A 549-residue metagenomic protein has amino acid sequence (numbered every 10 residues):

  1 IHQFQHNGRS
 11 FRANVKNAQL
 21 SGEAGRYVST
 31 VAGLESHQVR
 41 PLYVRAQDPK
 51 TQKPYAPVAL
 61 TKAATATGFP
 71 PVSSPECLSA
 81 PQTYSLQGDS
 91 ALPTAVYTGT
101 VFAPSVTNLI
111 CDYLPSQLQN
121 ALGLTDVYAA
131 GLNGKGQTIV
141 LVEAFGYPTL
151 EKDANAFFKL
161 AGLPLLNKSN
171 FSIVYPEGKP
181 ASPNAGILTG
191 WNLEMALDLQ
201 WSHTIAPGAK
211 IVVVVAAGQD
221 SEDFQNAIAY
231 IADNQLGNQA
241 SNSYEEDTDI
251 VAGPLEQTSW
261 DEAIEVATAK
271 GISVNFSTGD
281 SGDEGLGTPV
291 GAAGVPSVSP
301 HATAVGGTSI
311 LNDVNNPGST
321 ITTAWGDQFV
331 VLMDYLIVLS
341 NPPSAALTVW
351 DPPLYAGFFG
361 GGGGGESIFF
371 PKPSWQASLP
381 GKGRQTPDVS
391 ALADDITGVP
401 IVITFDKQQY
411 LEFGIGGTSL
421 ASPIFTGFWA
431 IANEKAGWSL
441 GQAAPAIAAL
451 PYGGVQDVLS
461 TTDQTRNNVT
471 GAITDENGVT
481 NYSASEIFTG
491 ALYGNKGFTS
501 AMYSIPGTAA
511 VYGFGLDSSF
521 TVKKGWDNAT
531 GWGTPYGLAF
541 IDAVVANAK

Functional and structural regions predicted by a protein language model:
I1-G307, P352-G416, S422, W438-Q442 (+1 more regions): Substrate-binding/charge-relay-adjacent region of secreted/lumenal peptidase catalytic domains
Y43-A64, N312-I337, Y452-L492: Internal, charge-rich low-complexity segments
N167-N170, N341, A346, N468 (+1 more regions): N-linked glycosylation sites
P300, A304-G362: Polar, glycine-rich mid-to-C-terminal structural blocks that act as macromolecule-binding/assembly scaffolds
I310-D313, I403-T404, E434: Short regulatory "switch" loops immediately downstream of catalytic or recognition motifs within protein catalytic
T426-E434: Short glycine/serine- and small hydrophobic-enriched flexible loop segments
N433-K524: An often Trp-containing, charged/polar helix-loop segment at the C-terminal end of enzyme catalytic cores
